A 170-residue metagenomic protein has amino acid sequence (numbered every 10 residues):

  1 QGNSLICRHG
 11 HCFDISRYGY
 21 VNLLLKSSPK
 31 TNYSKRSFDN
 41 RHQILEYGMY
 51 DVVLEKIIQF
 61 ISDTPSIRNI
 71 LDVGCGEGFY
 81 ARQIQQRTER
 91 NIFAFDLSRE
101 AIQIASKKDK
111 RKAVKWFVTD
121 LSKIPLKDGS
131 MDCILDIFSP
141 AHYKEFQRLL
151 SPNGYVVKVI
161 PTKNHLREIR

Functional and structural regions predicted by a protein language model:
Q1-T31: N-terminal auxiliary segments of SAM/dcSAM-dependent transferases
T31, K35-V52: Class I SAM-dependent methyltransferase Rossmann-like catalytic core, especially the SAM/SAH-binding loop
G48-S66: Conserved alpha-helix/loop element of class I SAM-dependent methyltransferases that forms part of the SAM/SAH-binding
N69-L71, E77-K123: Class I SAM-dependent methyltransferase SAM/SAH-binding core
S122-C133: A short acidic, Gly/Pro-enriched loop at the edge of an enzyme's catalytic core that lines a small-molecule cofactor
D132-E145, I160: A short SAM/SAH-binding and catalytic strip from SAM-dependent methyltransferases
Y143-Y155: A short glycine-rich, Lys/Arg-flanked "PGG" loop and its adjoining helix->strand segment in the class I
N153-N164: Conserved beta-strand signature within the Rossmann-like core of class I S-adenosyl-L-methionine
